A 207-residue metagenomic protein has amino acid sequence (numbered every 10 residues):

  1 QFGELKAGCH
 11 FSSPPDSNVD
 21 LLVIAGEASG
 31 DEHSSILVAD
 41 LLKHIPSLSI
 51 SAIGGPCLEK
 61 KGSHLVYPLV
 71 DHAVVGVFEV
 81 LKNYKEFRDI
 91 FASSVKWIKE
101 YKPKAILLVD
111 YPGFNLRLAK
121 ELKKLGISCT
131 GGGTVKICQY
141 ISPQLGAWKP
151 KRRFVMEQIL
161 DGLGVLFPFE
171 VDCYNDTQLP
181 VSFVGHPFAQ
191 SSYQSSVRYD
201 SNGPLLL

Functional and structural regions predicted by a protein language model:
Q1-F11: N-terminal mitochondrial targeting presequence
C9-V19, G132: Extreme N-terminus of proteins, especially the signal/transit-peptide cleavage junction and the first residues
L21-S201, L206-L207: Active-site and donor-binding regions of nucleotide-sugar-utilizing enzymes
